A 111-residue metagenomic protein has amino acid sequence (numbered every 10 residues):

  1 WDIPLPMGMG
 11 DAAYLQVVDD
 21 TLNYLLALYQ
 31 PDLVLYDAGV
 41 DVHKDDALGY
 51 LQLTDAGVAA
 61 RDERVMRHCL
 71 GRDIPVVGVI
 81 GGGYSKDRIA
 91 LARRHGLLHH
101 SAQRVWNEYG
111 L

Functional and structural regions predicted by a protein language model:
W1-L111: A general "terminal functional-core" signal
